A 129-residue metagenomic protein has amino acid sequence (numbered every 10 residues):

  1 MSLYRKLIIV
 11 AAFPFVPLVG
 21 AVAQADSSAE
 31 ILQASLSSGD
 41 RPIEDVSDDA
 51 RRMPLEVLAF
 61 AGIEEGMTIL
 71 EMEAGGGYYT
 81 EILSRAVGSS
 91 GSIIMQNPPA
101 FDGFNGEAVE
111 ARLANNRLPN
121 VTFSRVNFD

Functional and structural regions predicted by a protein language model:
M1-Y4: N-terminal secretory signal peptides that target proteins for export/translocation
I9-L18: Bacterial N-terminal signal peptides
V19-A25: Sec/Tat signal peptide C-region and signal peptidase I cleavage site
I31-F60, E64: Class I SAM-dependent methyltransferase Rossmann-like catalytic core, especially the SAM/SAH-binding loop
G66-G75: Conserved class I S-adenosyl-L-methionine
G76-S89: Conserved SAM-binding loop of SAM-dependent methyltransferases across substrates and taxa, primarily the Class I
S92-N97: Conserved SAM-binding motif I beta-strand of class I
N105-D129: S-adenosyl-L-methionine
